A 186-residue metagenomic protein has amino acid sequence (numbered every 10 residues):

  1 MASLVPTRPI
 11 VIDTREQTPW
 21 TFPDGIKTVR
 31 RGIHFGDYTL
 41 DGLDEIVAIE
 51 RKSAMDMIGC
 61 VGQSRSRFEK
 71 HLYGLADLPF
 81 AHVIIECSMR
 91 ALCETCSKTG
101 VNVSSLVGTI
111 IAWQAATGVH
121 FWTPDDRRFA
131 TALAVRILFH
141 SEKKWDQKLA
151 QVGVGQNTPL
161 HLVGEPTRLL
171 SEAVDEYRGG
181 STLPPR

Functional and structural regions predicted by a protein language model:
M1-E45, D56-R186: Non-catalytic C-terminal interaction segments of nucleic acid-processing enzymes
V47-S53: Conserved catalytic cores of phosphodiester-cleaving nucleases, focusing on short active-site segments
